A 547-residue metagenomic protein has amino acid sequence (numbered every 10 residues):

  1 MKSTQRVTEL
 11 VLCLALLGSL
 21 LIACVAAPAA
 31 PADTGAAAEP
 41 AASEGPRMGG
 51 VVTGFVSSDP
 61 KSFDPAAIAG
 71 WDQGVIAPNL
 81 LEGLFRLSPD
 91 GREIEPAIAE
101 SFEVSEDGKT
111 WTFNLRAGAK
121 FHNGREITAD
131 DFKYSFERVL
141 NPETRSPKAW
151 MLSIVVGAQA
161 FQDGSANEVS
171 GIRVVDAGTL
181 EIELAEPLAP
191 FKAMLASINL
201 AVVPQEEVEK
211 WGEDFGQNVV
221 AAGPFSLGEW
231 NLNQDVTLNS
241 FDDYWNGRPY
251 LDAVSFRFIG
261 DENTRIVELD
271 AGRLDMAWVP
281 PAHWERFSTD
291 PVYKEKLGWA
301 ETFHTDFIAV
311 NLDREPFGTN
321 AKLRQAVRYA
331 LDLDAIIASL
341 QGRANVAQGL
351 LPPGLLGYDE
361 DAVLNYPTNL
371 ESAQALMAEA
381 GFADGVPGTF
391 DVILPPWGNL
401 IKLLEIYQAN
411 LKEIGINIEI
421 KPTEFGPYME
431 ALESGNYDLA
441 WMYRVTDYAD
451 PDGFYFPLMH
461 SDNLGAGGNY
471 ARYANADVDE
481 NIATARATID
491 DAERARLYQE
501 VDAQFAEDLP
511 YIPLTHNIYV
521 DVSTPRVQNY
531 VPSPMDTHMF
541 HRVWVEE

Functional and structural regions predicted by a protein language model:
G45, Q325, I337, N417-Y428 (+3 more regions): Extracytoplasmic/peripheral linker and loop segments enriched in polar/acidic and small residues with frequent Thr/Pro
G54, A378-D447, D491, H516-Y519: Ligand/substrate-recognition segments at binding pockets and active sites
F55-E106, E137, Q217-A221: N-terminal lobe/hinge region of extracytoplasmic solute-binding protein
S88-P89, A166-R173, A177-G178, L184-P249 (+4 more regions): Gly/Pro-rich hinge or "lid" segments in bacterial periplasmic/extracellular proteins
K192-M194, S288, D313-L355, K402-L403 (+1 more regions): Periplasmic-binding protein-like
E213, F241-F287, Q408, N417-E419 (+1 more regions): Ligand-site clamp/hinge motif
N345-E379, W397-K402: Structural transition elements
D521-E547: Long beta-strand-rich cores associated with HINT superfamily self-processing modules
